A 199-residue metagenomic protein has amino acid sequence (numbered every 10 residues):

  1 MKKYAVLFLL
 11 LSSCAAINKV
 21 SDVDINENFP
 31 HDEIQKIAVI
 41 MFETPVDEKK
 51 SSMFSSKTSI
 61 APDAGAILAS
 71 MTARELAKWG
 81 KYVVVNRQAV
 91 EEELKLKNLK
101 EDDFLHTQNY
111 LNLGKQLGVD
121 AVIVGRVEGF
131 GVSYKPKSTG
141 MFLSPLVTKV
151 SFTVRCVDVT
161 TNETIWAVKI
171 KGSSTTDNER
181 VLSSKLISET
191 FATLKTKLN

Functional and structural regions predicted by a protein language model:
Y4-S12: Sec-dependent N-terminal signal peptides
C14-L96, I170, T196-N199: A structural "domain/chain start" motif
D22-I25, K57, D103-Y110, K137-F142: N-terminal post-signal-peptidase region of extra-cytosolic proteins
E33-A38, G80, G118-I123, L146-T153 (+1 more regions): Envelope-exposed proteins and targeting segments
V46, G131, S174: Feature marks short, surface-exposed loop/turn motifs that line or immediately flank catalytic pockets and channel
I60, F142-L198: Short secondary-structure boundary motifs at beta->alpha junctions and helix caps
G65, A69-A73, T107-L111, I187 (+1 more regions): Extracytoplasmic/secreted envelope proteins and their assembly/folding machinery, especially bacterial periplasmic
W79-P136: Short, solvent-exposed, polar/charged sequence segments at loop or secondary-structure edges
